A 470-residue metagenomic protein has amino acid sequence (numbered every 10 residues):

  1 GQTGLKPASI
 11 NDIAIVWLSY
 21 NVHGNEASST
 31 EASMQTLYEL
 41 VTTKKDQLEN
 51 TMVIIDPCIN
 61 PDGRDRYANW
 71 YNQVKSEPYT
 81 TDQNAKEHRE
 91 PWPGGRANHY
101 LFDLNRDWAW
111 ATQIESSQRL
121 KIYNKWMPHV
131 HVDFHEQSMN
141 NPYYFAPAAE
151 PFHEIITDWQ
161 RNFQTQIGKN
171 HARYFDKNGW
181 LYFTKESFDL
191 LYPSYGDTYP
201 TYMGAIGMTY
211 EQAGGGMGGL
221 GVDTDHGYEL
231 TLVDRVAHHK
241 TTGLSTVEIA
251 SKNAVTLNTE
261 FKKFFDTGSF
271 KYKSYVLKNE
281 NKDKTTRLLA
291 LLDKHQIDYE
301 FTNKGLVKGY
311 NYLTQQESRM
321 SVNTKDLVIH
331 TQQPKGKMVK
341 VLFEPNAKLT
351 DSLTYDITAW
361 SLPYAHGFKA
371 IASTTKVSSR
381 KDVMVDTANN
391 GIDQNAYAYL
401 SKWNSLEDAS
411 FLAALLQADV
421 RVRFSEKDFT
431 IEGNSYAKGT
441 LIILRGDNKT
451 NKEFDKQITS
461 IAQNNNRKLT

Functional and structural regions predicted by a protein language model:
G1-A27, E31-T42, D46-T51, R106 (+9 more regions): Intrinsic-disorder/low-complexity accessory segments
V53-Y67: Short, conserved secondary-structure transition motifs
D56, H99-L101, N105, N140: Generic secondary-structure boundary/loop-capping signal
I59-P61, E136-S138, G214: Active-site-proximal loop/turn and secondary-structure-junction residues that shape catalytic pockets, frequently
D65-D82: Aromatic- and acidic-residue-enriched segments that line the glycan-binding/catalytic groove of carbohydrate-active
P78-E87, I297-F301: Extended low-complexity acidic/polar segments
Q83-F102: Aromatic- and acidic-residue-enriched carbohydrate-binding clefts of CAZyme catalytic domains
